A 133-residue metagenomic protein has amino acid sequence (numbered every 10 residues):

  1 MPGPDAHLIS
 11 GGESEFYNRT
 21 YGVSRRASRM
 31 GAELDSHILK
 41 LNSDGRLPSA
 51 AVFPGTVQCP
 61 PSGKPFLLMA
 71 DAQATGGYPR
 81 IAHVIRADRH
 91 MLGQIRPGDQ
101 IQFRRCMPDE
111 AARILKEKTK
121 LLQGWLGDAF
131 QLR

Functional and structural regions predicted by a protein language model:
M1-R133: Conserved "landmark" site that anchors the functional core of diverse proteins
